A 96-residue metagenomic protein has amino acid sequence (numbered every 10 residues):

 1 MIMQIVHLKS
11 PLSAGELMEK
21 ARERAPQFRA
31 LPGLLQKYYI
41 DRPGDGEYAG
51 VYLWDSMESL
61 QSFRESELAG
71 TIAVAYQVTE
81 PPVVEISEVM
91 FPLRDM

Functional and structural regions predicted by a protein language model:
M1-Y48, D55-E65, V78-M96: Short S/T/G/P-rich N-terminal loop/turn motif that feeds into the first structured element of a domain
G70-V74: A common structural junction motif
